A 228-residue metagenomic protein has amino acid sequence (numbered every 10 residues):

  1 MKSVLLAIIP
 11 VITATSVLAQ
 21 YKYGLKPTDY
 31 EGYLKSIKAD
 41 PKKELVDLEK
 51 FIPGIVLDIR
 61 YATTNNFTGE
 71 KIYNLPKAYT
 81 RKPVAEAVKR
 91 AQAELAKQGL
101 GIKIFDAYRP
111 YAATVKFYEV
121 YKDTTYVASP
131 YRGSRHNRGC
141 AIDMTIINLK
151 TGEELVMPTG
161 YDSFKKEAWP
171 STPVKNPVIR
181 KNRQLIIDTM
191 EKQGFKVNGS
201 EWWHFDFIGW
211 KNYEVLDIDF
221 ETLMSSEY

Functional and structural regions predicted by a protein language model:
M1-Y23: Bacterial Sec-dependent N-terminal signal peptides
Q20-F105, E119-V120, T124-S200, G209-Y228: Extracytoplasmic cell-surface/polysaccharide-interacting catalytic and binding patches
P110: Segments that shape or occlude catalytic/ligand-binding pockets
T114: Aromatic-lined carbohydrate-binding/catalytic grooves of carbohydrate-active enzymes
F205: Conserved metal-phosphate-binding beta-hairpin within the catalytic cores of diverse ATP-dependent phosphoryl-transfer
